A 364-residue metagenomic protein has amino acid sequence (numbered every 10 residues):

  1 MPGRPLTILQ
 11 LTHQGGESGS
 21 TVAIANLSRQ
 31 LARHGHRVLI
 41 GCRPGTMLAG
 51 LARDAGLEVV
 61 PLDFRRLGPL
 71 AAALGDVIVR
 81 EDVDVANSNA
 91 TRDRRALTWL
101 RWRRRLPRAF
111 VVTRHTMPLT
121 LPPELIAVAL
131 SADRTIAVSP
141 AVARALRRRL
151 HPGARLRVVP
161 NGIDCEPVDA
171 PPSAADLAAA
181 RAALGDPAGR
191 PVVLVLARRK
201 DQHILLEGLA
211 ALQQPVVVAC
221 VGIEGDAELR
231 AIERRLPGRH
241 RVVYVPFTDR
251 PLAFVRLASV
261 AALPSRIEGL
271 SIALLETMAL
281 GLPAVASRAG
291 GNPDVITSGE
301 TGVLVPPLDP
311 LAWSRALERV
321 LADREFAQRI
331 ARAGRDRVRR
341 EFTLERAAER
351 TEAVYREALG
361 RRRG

Functional and structural regions predicted by a protein language model:
S18-R29, P191, V195-A211, V303 (+3 more regions): A conserved mid-protein helix/loop that constitutes part of the nucleotide-sugar donor-binding site
C42, P283-A286, I296: Short hydrophobic beta-strand element within catalytic cores of glycosyltransferases and related nucleotide-activated
T46-D54, V217-R241, F326: Short, structured helix-loop element that forms part of the nucleotide-activated donor/catalytic region
R108-P140, H151: A conserved, positively charged/aromatic
A141, G162: Carbohydrate-associated surface elements
D169-D186, R335, R350: A short helix/loop element that forms part of the nucleotide-sugar donor recognition site in Leloir-type
L196, S298-G299, V303-L311, R319-E325: Conserved acidic donor-binding segment of nucleotide-sugar-dependent glycosyltransferases
F247, R266: Aromatic "clamp/platform" in nucleotide-sugar-dependent glycosyltransferases that forms part of the donor/acceptor
